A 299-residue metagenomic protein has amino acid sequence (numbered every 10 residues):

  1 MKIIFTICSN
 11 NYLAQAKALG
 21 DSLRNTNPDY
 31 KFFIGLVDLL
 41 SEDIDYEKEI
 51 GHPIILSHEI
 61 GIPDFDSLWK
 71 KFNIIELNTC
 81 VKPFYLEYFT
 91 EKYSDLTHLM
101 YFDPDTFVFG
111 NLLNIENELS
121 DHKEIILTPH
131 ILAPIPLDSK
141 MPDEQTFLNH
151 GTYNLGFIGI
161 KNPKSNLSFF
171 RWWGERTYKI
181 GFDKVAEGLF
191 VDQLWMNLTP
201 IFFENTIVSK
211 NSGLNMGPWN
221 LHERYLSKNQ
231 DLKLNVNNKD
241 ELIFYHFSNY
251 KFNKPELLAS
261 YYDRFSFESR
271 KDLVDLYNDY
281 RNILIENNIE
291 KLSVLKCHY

Functional and structural regions predicted by a protein language model:
M1-Y299: Glycosyltransferase catalytic domains, chiefly GT-A lineage
